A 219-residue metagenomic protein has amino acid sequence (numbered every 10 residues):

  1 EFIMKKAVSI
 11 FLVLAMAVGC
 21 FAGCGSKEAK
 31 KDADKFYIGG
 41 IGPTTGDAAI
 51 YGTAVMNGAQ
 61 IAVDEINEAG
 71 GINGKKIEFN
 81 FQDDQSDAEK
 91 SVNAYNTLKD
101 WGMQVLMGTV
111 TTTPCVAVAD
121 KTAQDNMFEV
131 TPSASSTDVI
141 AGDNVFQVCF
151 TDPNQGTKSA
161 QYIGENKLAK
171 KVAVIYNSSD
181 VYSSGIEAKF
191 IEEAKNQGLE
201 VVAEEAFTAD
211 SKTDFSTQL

Functional and structural regions predicted by a protein language model:
E1-Y37, E68, D100: Short, low-complexity disordered leader/linker segments with a strong preference for bacterial N-terminal type II
F2, C24-G25, K212-L219: Short, intrinsically disordered, charge-balanced linker/junction segments flanking boundaries in proteins
S26-G42, E68-K76, G164-K171: Immediate post-signal peptide segment of exported/extracytoplasmic ligand-binding proteins
E28-A33, I50-V55, A69-D138, F207-T213: Beta-alpha junction/loop-to-helix N-cap segments that form part of ligand/metal-binding clefts
D34-V55, T109-V110, K171-N177: Short beta-strand segments enriched in small/hydrophobic residues
T44-I50, Q82-D84, M103-V105, D143-C149 (+2 more regions): Second-shell loop/turn segments in exported
I50-N73, A188-K195: Short, polar/charged alpha-helical segment
V145-D210: An alpha-beta-alpha
